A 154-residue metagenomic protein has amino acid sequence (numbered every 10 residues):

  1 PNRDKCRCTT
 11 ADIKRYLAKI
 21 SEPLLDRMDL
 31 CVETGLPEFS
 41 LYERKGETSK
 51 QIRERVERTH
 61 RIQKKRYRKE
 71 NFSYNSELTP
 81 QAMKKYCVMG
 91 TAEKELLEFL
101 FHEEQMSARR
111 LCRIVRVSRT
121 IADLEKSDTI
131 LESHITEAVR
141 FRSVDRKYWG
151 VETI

Functional and structural regions predicted by a protein language model:
P1-T153: Basic, amphipathic alpha-helical bundle interface domains used for macromolecular binding and assembly
